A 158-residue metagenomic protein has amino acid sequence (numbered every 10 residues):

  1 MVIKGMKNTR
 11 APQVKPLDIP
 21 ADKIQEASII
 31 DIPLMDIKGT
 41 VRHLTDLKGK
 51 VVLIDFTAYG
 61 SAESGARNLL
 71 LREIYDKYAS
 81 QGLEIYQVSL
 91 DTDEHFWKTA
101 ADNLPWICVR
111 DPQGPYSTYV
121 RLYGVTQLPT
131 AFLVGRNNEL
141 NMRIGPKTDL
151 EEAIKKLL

Functional and structural regions predicted by a protein language model:
M1-R42: Oxidative protein folding and maturation machinery
M35, I107-P112, I144: Short acidic-hydrophobic, aromatic-tinged amphipathic segments that line or gate anion-handling sites
R42-H43, N141: Generic structural signal for well-ordered beta-strand positions
K48-G49, F56-E73: Conserved redox-active cysteine motifs that mediate thiol-disulfide chemistry, especially di-cysteine Cys-X(1-2)-Cys
K48-K50, S80, V125-L128: Active-site acidic short loop of glycosyltransferases
L53-I54, I85, A131: Hydrophobic beta-strand anchors of alpha/beta hydrolase catalytic cores
G65-D102, G114-Y119: Structural microenvironment flanking redox-active thiols in thiol-disulfide oxidoreductases
G114-L157: Thiol/disulfide oxidoreductase modules built on the thioredoxin-like
